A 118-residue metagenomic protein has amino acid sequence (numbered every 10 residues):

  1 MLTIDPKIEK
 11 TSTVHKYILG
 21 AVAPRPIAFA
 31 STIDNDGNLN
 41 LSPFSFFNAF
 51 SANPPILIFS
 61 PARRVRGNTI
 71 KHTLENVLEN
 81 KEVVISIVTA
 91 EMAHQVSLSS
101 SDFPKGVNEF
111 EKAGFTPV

Functional and structural regions predicted by a protein language model:
M1-S42, N48-V118: Active-site-proximal mixed secondary-structure blocks
